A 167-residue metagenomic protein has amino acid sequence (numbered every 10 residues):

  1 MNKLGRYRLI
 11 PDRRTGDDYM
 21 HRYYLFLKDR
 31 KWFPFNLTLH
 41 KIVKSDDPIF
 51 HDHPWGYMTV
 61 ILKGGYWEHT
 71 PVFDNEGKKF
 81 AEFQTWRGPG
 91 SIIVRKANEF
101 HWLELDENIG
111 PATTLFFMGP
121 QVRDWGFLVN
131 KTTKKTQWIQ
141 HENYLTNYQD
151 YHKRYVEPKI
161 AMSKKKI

Functional and structural regions predicted by a protein language model:
M1-N36: A short, N-terminal "cap"/entry segment at the start of jelly-roll beta-barrel domains of the cupin/DSBH fold
K31-W32, Y57, H69, N108: Beta-sandwich/jelly-roll carbohydrate-recognition scaffolds of carbohydrate-active enzymes
L37-H53, A97: Conserved short histidine dyad/triad with adjacent acidic residue
D47-H53, T85, E104-D106: Short histidine-centered beta-strand/loop micro-motifs that create catalytic or ligand/metal-coordination sites
H53-E68: Short, conserved beta-strand element in jelly-roll/cupin
T70-L103: Short acidic-glycine-tyrosine-enriched beta hairpin
I109-G126: A short hydrophobic beta-strand segment most commonly corresponding to one strand of the jelly-roll/cupin
L145-I167: A conserved mid-domain beta-alpha-beta active-site/ligand-binding segment of alpha/beta enzyme cores
